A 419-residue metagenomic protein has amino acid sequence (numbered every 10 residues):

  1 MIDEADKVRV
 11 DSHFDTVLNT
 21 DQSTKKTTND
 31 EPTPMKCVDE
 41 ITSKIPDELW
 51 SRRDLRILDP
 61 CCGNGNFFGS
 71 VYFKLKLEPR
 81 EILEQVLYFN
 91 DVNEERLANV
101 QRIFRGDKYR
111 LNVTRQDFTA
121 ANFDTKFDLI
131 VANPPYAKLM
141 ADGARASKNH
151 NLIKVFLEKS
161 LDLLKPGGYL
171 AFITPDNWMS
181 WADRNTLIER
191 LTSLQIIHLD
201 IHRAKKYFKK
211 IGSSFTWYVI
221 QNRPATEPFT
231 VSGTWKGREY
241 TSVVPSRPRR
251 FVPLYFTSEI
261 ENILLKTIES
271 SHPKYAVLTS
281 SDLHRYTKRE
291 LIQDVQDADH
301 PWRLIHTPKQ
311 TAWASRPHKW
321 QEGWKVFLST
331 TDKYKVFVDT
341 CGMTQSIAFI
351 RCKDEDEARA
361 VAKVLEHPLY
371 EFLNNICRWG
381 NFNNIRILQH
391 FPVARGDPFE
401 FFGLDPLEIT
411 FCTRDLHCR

Functional and structural regions predicted by a protein language model:
M1-E81, Q85-K108, D117, I387-R419: Class I S-adenosyl-L-methionine
T28, K205-R419: C-terminal substrate-recognition regions of SAM-dependent nucleic acid methyltransferases
I57-Y72, N93, Q116-R145, K154-L163 (+2 more regions): Conserved proline-anchored active-site loop of SAM-dependent methyltransferases that bridges a beta-strand
I82, T125, L194: Structured loop/turn residues at beta-strand edges in well-structured enzyme cores
V86, R110-N112, Q195-H198: Conserved beta-strand segments of alpha/beta enzyme cores
N90, E94-N99, K148-A204, W217-V219 (+1 more regions): Conserved Class I SAM-dependent methyltransferase catalytic core
L97-N99, A137-A141, S180-A182, F208-I211: Switch/connector loops and helix/strand junctions flanking conserved nucleotide-binding motifs in nucleotide-processing
V113-D117, I201-R203: Short loop/edge segments at beta-strand edges and connector loops that shape dinucleotide/nucleotide cofactor-binding
